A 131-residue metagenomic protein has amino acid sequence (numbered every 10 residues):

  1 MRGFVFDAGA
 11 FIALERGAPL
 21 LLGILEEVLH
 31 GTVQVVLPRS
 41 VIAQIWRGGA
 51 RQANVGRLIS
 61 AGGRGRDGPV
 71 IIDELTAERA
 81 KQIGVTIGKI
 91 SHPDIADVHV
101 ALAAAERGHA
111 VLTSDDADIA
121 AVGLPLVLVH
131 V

Functional and structural regions predicted by a protein language model:
M1-P19, L37: Metal-dependent nucleic-acid phosphoesterase active-site entry motif
G3, L22-L102, E106-H109, A120-V131: PIN-domain endoribonuclease scaffold, especially VapC-family toxins
S114: Conserved acidic donor-binding loop of glycosyltransferase catalytic domains
